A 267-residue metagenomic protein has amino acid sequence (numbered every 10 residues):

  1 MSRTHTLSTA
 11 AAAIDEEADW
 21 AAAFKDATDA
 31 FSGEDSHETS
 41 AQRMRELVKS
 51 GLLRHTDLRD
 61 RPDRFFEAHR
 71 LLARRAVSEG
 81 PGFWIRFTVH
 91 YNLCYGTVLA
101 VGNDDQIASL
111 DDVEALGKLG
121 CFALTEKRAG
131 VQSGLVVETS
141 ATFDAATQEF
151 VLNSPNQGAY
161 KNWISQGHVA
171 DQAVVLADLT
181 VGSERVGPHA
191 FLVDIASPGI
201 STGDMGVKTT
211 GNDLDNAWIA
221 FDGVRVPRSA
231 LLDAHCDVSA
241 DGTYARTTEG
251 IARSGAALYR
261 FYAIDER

Functional and structural regions predicted by a protein language model:
M1-C121, V131-Q132, F143, T147-V151: Amphipathic, small/basic residue-rich leader segments at the start of a protein or domain
T97-A100, L124-K127, G158-K161: Sensory/regulatory domains in signal-transduction proteins
G117, G134-V136, H168-A170, R185-V186 (+1 more regions): Short, solvent-exposed loop/turn segments at the edges of secondary structure
K118-E126, I200-G203: Short Pro/Gly-enriched beta-strand edge/turn motifs at strand-loop
A129-Q132, G182-E184: Short glycine/serine/proline-enriched coil/turn segments at secondary-structure junctions
E138-T142: Hydrophobic/aromatic beta-strand elements that line small-molecule binding cavities or substrate pockets in beta-rich
F143-V151, V193-R267: Internal glycine-rich alpha/beta core junctions
A145, E149-M205, W218: A short core secondary-structure module
